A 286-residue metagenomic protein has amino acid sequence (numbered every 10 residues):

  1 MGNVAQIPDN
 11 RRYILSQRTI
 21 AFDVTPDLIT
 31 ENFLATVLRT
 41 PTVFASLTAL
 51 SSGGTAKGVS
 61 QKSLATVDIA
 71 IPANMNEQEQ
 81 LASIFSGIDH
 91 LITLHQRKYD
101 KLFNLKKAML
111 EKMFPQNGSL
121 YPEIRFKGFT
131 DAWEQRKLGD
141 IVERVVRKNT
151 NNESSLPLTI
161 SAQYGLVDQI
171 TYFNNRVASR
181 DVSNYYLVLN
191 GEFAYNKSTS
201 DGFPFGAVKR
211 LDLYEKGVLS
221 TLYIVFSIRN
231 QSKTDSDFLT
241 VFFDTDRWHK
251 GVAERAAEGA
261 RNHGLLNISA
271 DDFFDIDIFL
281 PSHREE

Functional and structural regions predicted by a protein language model:
M1-R39, G53, S183-N190, A194-W248 (+3 more regions): A short beta-sheet element
I14, F22, V142, R147-S179 (+1 more regions): DNA target-recognition patches
F44-Q61, T66-A70, A257-N262, N267-A270: Intrinsic, low-complexity N-terminal interaction/targeting segments
F44-S46, W248-A253: Periplasmic-binding protein-like
A49-S51, N151-T159, E254-A256: Short coil/turn segments at secondary-structure boundaries
V67, A73-E134, S282-E285: Amphipathic alpha-helical segments with low aromatic content
R125-N149: Non-catalytic DNA-recognition/assembly elements of restriction-modification systems
